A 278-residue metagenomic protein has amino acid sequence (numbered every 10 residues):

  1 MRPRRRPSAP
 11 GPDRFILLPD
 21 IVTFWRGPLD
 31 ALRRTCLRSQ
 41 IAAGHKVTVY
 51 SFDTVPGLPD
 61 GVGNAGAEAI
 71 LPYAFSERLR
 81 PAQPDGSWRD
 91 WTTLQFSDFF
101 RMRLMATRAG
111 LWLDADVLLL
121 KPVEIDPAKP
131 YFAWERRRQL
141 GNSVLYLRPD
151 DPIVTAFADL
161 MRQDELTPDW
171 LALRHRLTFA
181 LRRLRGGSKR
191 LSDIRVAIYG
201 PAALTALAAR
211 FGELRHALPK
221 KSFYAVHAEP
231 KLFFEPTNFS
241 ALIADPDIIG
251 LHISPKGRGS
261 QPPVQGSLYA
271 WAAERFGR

Functional and structural regions predicted by a protein language model:
R2-S97, L113-R278: Glycosyltransferase-associated regions of secretory-pathway enzymes, highlighting luminal stem/catalytic domains
D98-R108: Small-residue hinge/turn detector
